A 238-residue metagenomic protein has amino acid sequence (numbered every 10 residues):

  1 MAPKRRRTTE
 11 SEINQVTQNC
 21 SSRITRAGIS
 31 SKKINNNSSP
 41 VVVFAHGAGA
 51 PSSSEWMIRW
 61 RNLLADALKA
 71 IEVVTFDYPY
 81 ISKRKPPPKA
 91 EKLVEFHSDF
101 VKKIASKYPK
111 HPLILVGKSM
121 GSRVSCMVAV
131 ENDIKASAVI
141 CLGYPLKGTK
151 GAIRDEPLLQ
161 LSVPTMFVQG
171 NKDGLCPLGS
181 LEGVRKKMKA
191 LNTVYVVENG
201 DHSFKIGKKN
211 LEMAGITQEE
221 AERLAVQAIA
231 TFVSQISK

Functional and structural regions predicted by a protein language model:
V16, C20-I114, R123, F204-A214 (+1 more regions): Serine-hydrolase catalytic machinery in alpha/beta-hydrolase-like enzymes
V43-G47, G143, Q169: The conserved beta1-alpha1 loop
A48, N171-D173, N199-D201: Acidic beta-to-alpha connecting loop that harbors the catalytic carboxylate
D77, L142-G143, V197-E198: Alpha/beta-hydrolase-fold catalytic nucleophile elbow
H97-V163: Primarily recognizes the serine-hydrolase "nucleophile elbow" in alpha/beta-hydrolase and SGNH/GDSL folds
Q160-S162, F167-Q169, D173: Short beta-strand/loop motif that positions the catalytic acidic residue of the alpha/beta-hydrolase fold
G174-S180: Conserved alpha/beta-hydrolase "acid-adjacent" motif
N192-K238: C-terminal catalytic histidine-bearing segment of alpha/beta-hydrolase fold enzymes
